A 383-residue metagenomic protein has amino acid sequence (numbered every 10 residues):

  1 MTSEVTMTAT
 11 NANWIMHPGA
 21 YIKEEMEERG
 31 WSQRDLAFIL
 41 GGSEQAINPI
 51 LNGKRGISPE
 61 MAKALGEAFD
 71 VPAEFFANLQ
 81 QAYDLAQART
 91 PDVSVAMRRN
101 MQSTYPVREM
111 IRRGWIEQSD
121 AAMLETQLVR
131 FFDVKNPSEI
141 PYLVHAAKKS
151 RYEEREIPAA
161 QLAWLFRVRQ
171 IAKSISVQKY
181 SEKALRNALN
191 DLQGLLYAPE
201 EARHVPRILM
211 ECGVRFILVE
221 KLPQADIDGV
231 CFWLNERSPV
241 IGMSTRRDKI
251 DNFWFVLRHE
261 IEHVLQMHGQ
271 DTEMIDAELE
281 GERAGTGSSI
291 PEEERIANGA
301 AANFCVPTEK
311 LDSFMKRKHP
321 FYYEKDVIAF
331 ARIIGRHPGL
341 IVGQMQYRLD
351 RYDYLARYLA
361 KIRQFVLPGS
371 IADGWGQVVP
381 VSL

Functional and structural regions predicted by a protein language model:
T2-L383: Active-site hotspot residues in diverse enzymes, especially metal/ion-binding acidic/histidine motifs
